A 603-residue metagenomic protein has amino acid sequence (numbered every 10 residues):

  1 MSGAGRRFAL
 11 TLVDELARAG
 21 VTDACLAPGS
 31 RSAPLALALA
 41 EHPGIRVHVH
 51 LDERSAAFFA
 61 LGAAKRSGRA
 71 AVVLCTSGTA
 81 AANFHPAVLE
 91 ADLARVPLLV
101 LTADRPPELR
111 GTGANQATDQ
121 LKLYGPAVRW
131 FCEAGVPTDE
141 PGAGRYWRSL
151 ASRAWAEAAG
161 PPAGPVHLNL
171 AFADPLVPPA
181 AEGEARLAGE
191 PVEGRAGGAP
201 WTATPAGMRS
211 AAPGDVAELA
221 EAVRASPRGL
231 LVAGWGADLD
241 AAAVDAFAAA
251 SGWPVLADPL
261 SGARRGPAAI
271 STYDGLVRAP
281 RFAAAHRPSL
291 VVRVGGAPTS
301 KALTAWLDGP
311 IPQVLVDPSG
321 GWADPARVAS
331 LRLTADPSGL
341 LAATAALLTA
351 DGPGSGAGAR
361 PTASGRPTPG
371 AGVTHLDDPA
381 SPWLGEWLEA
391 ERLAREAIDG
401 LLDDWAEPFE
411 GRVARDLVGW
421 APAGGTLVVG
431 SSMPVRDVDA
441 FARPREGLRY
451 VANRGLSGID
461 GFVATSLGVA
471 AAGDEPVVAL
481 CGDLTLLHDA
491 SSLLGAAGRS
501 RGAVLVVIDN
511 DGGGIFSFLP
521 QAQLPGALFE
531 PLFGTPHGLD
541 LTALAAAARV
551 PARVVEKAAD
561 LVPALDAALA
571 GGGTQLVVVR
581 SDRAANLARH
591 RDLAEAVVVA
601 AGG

Functional and structural regions predicted by a protein language model:
M1-A4, A134, T138, A305-V435 (+3 more regions): Phosphate/pyrophosphate-binding active-site segments
A4-E90: N-terminal cofactor/phosphate-binding cores enriched in small/glycine residues, especially glycine-rich loops such as
A9-V13, A17-G20, A27-R31, L35-L39 (+2 more regions): Active-site diphosphate/adenylate-binding microenvironment
T22-L26, R46-H48, R66-R105, R287-G295 (+2 more regions): A short, small-residue-rich loop immediately preceding and capping a beta-strand
K65, A82-N83, G214-E218, L230-P318 (+5 more regions): Glycine-rich, anion-gripping cofactor-binding loops and their flanking helix/strand elements in enzyme active sites
A91, T102-A154, A257-G354, G365 (+1 more regions): Glycine-rich, acidic loop regions that bind phosphate or pyrophosphate groups
L101, E108-K122, A440-G603: Thiamine diphosphate
K122, P162-M208, A564-G603: Glycine/aspartate-rich loop-and-adjacent alpha/beta segment that forms the canonical ThDP
